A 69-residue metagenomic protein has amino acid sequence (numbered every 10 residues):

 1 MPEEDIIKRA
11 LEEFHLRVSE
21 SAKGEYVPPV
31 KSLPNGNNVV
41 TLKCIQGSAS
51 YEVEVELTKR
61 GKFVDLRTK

Functional and structural regions predicted by a protein language model:
M1-V27: Short, non-transmembrane alpha-helical segments in secretory-pathway proteins
E20-A22, L33, Y51, K59: Compositionally biased regions
V27-L33, V55: Short, exposed beta-strand/loop patches in secreted or surface proteins that constitute
L33-V39: A short, glycine/Asx- and small/polar-enriched loop/turn that sits immediately N-terminal to a beta-strand
V40-I45: Short beta-strand segments that buttress and anchor functional surface loops
S48-K69: A short, surface-exposed beta-strand/turn
